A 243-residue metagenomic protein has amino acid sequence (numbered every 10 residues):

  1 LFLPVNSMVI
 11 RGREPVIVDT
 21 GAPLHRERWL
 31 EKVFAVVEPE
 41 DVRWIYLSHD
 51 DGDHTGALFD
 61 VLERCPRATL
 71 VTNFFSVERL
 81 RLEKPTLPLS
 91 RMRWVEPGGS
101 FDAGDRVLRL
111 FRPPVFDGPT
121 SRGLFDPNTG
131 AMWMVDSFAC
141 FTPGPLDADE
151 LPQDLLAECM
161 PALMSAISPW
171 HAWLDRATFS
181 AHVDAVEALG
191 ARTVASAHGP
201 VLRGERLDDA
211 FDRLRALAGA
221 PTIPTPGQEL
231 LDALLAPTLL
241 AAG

Functional and structural regions predicted by a protein language model:
L1-V33, R122-V135: Conserved beta-strand hairpin/beta-sheet module of binuclear metal-dependent hydrolase folds, prominently
V16-D19, R43-L47, R109-L110: Short catalytic-loop micro-motif centered on adjacent basic/acidic residues
A22-P23, G52, A139, V201: Short, glycine/acidic-enriched loop or turn micro-motifs at the edges of active sites
L24-V71: Active-site metal-binding motif and surrounding structural segment of the metallo-beta-lactamase
T69-S121, L174-A181: Metallo-beta-lactamase
L87-R91, L151, D212-L214: Short, hinge-like loop/turn segments at secondary-structure boundaries
V107, P114-E205, L217-A218: Metallo-beta-lactamase
R203-G243: C-terminal regulatory/interaction regions
